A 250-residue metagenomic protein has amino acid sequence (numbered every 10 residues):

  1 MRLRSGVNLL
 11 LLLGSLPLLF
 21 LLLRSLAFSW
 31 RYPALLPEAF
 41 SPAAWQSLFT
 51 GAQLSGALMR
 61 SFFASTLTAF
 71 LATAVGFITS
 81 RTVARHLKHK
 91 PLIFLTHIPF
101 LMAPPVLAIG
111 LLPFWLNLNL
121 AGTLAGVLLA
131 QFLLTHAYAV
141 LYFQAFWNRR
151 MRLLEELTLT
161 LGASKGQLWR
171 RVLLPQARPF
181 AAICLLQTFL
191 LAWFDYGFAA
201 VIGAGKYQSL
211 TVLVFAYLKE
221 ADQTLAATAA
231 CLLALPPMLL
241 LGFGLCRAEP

Functional and structural regions predicted by a protein language model:
R2-P33, Q46-N148, Q176, F180 (+4 more regions): Membrane-water interface segments at the C-terminal ends of transmembrane alpha-helices in multi-pass inner-membrane
L35-P42, K206-S209: Extracytoplasmic catalytic/substrate-binding loops of multi-pass membrane glycan-assembly enzymes
V106, Q167-L168, S209: Residues in the helix-turn-helix
A130, E155-E156: Short alpha-helical segment that forms part of, or immediately flanks, the ligand-binding pocket in carbohydrate-active
R150-L154, K165, D222-L225: Conserved short cytoplasmic inter-helical helices of the MFS fold
E156-A177: Short helix-to-coil transition segments within interhelical loops that connect adjacent transmembrane helices
